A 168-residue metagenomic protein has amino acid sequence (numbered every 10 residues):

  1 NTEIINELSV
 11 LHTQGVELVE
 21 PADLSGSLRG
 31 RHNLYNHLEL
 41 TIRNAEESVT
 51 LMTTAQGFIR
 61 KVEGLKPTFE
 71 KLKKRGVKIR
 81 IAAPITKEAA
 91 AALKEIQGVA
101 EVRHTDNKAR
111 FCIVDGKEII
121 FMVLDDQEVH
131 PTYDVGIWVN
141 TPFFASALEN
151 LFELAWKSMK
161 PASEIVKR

Functional and structural regions predicted by a protein language model:
N1, N6-E17, L34-Y35, N44 (+1 more regions): PLD/PLD-like phosphodiesterase catalytic module centered on the HKD motif
G26-S27, Q56-F58: A generic structural signal for short
L28-N33: Active-site metal-binding core of divalent-cation-utilizing nuclease and nuclease-like domains
E39-S48: Secondary-structure "cap/kink" motif recognition
L51-T53: Short beta-strands and strand-loop turn motifs
